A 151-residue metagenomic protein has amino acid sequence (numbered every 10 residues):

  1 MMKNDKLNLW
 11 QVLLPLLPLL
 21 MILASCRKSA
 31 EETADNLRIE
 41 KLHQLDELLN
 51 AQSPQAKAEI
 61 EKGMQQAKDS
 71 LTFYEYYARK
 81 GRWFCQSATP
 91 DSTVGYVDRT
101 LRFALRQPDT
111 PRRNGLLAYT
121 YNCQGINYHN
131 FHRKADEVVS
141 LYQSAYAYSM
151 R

Functional and structural regions predicted by a protein language model:
M2-K3, I22: Position-driven detector of the extreme protein N-terminus
K3-L14: Bacterial N-terminal signal peptides that target proteins for export
L13-I22: Bacterial N-terminal signal peptides
C26-R151: A "functional boundary" signal
